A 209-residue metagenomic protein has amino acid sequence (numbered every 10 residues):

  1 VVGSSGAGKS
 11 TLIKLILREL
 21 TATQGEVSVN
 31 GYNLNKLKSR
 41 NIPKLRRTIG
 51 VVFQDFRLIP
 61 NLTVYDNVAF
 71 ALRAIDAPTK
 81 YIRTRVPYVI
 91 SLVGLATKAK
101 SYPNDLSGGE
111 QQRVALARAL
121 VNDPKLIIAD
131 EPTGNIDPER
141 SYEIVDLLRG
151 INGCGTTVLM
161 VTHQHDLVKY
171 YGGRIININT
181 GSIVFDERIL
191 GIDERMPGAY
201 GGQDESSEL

Functional and structural regions predicted by a protein language model:
L17: Helix-to-loop junction immediately C-terminal to a conserved catalytic motif
G25-N33: Conserved ABC transporter NBD signature motif
L34-G50, G153, M196: ABC ATPase NBD coupling module
L62-F70: Short coil-to-helix segment of the ABC ATPase nucleotide-binding domain corresponding to the Q-loop/switch region
Y102-L106, E110: Conserved ABC ATPase signature
D123: Conserved catalytic motifs of ABC-family nucleotide-binding domains
I127-D130: Catalytic Walker B motif of ABC-type/P-loop ATPase nucleotide-binding domains
